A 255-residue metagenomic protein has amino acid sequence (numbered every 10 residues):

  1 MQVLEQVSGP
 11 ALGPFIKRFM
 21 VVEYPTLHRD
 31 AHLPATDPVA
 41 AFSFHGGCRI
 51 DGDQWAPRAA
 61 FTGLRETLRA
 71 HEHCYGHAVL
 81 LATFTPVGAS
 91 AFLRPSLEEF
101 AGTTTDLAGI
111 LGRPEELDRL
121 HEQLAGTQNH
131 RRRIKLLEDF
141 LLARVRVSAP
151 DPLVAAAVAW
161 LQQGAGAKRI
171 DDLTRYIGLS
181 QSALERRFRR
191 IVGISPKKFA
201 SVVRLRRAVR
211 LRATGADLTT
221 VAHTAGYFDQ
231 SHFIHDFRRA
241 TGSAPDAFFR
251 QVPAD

Functional and structural regions predicted by a protein language model:
M1-Q181, I194-S195, R210-A213, L218-F228 (+1 more regions): Alpha-helical bundle regulatory/interaction domains
A156-W160, R187, R207, D236: Short, hydrophobic/aromatic alpha-helical segments in well-folded domains
F188-I194, F237-D246: A secondary-structure capping/hinge motif
